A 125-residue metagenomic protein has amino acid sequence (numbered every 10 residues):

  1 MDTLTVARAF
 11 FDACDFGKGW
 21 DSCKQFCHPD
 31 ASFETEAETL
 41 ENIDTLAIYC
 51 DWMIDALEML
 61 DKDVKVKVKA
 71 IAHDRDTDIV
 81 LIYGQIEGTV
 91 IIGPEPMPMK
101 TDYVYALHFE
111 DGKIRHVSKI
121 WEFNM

Functional and structural regions predicted by a protein language model:
M1-P29: Short, low-complexity N-terminal intrinsically disordered segments enriched in polar/charged residues
W20, K24-R75: A solvent-exposed, acidic/Ser-Thr-rich amphipathic alpha-helical stretch
E34, L81-Y83, V117-S118: Beta-strand residues in well-ordered beta-sheet regions across diverse protein folds
A47-D51, V90, P94, Y105-H108: A structural signal for the main folded, soluble domain(s) of proteins
E58-M59, E87-P98: Short, cysteine-centered beta-strand-loop-beta hairpins and adjacent loop/turn segments enriched in charged/polar
D76-G88: A short hydrophobic beta-strand element
K100-M125: Short beta-strand edge/turn micro-motifs at domain boundaries
